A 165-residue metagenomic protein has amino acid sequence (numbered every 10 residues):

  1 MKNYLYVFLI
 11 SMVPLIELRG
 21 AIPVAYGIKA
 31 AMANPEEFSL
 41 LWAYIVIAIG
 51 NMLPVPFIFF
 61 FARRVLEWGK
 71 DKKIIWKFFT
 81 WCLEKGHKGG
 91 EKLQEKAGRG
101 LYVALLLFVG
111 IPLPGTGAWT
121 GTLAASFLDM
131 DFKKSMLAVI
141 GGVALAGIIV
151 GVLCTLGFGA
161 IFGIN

Functional and structural regions predicted by a protein language model:
M1-L9, I28-L107, K133-K134, I140 (+1 more regions): Membrane-interfacial helix-loop-helix
M12-A25, P112-L123: Transmembrane helix boundary and interhelical junction motifs in multipass membrane proteins
L18, V55, G147-G151: Hydrophobic transmembrane alpha-helices of multi-pass small-molecule transporters
G27-I28, G110, F127: Alpha-helical structural context
E37, L113-G115, M130: Transmembrane helix interruption/hinge and helix-loop junction motifs
A125-I148: Interfacial loop-to-transmembrane junctions
